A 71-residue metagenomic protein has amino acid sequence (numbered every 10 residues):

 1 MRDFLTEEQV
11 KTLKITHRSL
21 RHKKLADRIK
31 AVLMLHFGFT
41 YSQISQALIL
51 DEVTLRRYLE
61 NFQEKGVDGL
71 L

Functional and structural regions predicted by a protein language model:
M1-L71: Short, basic alpha-helical/linker "hinge" immediately adjacent to a nucleic-acid-recognition surface
